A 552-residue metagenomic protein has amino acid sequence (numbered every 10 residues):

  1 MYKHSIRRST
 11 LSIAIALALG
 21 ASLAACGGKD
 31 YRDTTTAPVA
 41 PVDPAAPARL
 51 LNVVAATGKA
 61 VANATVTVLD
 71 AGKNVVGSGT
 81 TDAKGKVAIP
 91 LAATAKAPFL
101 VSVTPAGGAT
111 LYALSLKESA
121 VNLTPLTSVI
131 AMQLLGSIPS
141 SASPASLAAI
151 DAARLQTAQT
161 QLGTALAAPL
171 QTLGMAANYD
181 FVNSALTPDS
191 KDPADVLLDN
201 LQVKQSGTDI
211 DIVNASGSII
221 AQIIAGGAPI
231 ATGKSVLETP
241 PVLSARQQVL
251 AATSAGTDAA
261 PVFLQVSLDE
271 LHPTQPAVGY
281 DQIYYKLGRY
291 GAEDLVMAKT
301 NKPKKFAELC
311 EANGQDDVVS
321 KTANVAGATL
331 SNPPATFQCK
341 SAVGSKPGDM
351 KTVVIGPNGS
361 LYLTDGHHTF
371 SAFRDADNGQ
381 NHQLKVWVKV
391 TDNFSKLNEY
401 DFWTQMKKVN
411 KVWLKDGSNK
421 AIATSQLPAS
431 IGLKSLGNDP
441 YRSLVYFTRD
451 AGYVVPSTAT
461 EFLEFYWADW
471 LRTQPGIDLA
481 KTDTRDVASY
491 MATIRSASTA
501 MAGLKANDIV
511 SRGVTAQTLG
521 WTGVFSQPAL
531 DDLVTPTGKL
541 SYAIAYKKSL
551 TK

Functional and structural regions predicted by a protein language model:
Y2-I13: Bacterial N-terminal signal peptides that target proteins for export
A21-A25: C-terminal motif of bacterial Sec signal peptides marking the signal peptidase cleavage site
C26-D258, T424-G432, L444-L533, Y546-K552: Feature for extracytoplasmic/surface-facing segments of secreted or surface-associated proteins, emphasizing
V87, S360-Y362: Hydrophobic residues embedded in beta-strands of well-ordered beta-sheets
V249-S360, H368: Short alpha-helix boundary/capping and kink motifs at helix termini
H367-N381: Short active-site loop/helix that positions an aromatic residue
D392-A451: Amphipathic, charge-rich alpha-helical segments that serve as recognition/docking helices
